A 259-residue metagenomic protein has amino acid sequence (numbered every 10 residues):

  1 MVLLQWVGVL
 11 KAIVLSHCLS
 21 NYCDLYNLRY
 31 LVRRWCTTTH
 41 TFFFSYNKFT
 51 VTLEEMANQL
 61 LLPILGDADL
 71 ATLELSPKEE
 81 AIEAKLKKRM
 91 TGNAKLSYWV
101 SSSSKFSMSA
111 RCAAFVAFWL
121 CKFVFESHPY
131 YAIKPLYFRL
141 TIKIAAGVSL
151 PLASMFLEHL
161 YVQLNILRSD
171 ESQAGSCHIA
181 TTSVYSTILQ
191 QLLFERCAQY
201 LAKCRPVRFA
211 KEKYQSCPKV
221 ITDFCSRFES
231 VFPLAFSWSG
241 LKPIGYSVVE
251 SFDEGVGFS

Functional and structural regions predicted by a protein language model:
M1-S259: Structural stabilizers in ordered domains
